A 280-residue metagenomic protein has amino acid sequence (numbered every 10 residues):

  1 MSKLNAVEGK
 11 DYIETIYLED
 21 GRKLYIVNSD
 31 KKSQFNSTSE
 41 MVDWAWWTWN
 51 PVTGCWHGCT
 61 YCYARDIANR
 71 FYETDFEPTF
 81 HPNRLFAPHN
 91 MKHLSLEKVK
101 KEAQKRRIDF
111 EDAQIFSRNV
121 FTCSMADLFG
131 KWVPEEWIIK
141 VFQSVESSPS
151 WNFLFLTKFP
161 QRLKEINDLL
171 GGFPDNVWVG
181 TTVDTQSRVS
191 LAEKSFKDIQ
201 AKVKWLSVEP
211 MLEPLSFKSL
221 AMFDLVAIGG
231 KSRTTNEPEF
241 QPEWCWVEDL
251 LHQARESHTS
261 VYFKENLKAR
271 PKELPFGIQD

Functional and structural regions predicted by a protein language model:
M1-W44, A201, L212, S216-D280: Auxiliary Fe-S-binding modules of radical SAM enzymes
S2-K3, G9-K10, L18-V177, Q186-A201 (+1 more regions): Conserved Radical SAM active-site core
F121-M125, L154-K158, G180-T182, S207-E209 (+2 more regions): A cross-family glycoside hydrolase active-site/sugar-binding cleft signature
A126-D127, V179, R233-E237: A short, structure-level motif marking secondary-structure boundaries and short turns
D168-G171, N176-G180, P271-D280: Short, electropositive alpha-helical surface patch
D175-W178, Q200-S207, H258-S260: Short beta-strand/loop segments at the ligand-binding rim of alpha/beta enzyme cores
